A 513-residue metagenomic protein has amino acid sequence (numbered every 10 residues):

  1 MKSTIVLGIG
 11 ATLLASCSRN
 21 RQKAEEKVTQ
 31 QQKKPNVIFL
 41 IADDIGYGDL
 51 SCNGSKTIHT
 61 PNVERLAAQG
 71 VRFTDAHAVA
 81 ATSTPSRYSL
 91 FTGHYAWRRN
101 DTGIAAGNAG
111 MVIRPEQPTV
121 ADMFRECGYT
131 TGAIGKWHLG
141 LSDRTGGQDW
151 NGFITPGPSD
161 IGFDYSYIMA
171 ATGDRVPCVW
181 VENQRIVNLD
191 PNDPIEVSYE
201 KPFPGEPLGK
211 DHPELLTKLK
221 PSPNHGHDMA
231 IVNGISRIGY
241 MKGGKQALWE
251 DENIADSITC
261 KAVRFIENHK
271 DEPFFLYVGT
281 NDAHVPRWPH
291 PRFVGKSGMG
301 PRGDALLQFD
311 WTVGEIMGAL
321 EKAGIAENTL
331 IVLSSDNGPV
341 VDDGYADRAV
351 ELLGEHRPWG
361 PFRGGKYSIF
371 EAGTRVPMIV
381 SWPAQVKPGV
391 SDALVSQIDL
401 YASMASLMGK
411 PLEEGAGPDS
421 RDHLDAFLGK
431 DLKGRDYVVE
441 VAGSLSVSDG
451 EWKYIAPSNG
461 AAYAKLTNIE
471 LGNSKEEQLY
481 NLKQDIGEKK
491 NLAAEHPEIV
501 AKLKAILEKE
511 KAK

Functional and structural regions predicted by a protein language model:
K2-L13, C17-Q478, I486-A512: Formylglycine-dependent sulfatase
